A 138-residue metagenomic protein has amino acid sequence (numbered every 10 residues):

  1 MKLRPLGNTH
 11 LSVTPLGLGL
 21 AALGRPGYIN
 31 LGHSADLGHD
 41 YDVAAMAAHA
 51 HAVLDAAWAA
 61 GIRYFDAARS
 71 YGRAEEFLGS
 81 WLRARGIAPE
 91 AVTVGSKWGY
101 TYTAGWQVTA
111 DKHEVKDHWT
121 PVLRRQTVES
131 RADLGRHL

Functional and structural regions predicted by a protein language model:
M1-K97, Y102: N-terminal binding-site loop/beta-alpha segment at the start of enzyme catalytic domains that lines or forms
S34-D42, G105-L138: Glycine/proline-rich, positively charged, aromatic-decorated active-site loop/lid region on the catalytic face
